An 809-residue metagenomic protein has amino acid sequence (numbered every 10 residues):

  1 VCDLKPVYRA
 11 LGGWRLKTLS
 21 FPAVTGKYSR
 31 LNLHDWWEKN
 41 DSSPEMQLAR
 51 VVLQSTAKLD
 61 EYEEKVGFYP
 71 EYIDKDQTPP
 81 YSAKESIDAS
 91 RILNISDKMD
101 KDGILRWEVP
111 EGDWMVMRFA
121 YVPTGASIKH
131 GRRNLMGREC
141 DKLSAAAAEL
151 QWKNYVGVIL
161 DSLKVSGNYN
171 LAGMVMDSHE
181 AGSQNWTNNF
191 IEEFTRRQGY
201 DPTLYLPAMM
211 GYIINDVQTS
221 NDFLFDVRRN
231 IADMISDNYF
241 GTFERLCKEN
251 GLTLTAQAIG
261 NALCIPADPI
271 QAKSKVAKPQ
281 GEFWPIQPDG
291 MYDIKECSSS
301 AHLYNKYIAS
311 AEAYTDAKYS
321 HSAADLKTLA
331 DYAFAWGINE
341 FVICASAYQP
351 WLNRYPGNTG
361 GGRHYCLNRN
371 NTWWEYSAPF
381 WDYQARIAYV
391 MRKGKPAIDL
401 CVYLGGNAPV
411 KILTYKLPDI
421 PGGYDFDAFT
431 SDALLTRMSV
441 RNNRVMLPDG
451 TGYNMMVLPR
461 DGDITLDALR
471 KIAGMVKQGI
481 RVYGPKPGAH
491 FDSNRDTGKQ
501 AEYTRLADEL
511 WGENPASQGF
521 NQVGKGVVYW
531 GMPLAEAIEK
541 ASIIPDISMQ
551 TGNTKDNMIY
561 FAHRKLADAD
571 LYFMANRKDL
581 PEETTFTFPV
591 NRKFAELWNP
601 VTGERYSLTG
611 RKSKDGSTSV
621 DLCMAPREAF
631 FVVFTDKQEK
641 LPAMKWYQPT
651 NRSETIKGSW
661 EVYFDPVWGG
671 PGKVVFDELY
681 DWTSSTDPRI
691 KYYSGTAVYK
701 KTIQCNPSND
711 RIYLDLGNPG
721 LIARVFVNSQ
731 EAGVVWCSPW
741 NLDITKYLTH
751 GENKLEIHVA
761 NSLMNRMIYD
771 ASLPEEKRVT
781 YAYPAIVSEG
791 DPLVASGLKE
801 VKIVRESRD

Functional and structural regions predicted by a protein language model:
V1-D161, V165-N168, R805: Mature N-terminal, pre-catalytic/accessory segment of carbohydrate-active enzymes
C2, L19-S20, K27-R30, W37-D41 (+5 more regions): Carbohydrate-binding surfaces of carbohydrate-active enzymes
V7-G13, T551-T554, T686-V698, A732-S738: Extracellular beta-rich ligand/substrate-recognition surface
G12-L16, S613-S617, W736-L742: Short, solvent-exposed loop/turn segments in extracellular or other extracytoplasmic domains
G13-Y28, L742-E752, H758-L763: Short, surface-exposed tryptophan/glycine-enriched loops that mediate extracellular molecular recognition
D35-K101, L534-K540, K640-T696, L748-D809: An acidic-aromatic loop/edge-strand motif
T587, I703-N728, V735-W736, L755-V759: Aromatic-lined ligand-binding clefts that engage carbohydrates, nucleic acids, or primary amines
P600-G603, N728-A732: Change "in extracellular beta-sheet-rich domains … of secreted and cell-surface proteins" to "in beta-sheet-rich domains
